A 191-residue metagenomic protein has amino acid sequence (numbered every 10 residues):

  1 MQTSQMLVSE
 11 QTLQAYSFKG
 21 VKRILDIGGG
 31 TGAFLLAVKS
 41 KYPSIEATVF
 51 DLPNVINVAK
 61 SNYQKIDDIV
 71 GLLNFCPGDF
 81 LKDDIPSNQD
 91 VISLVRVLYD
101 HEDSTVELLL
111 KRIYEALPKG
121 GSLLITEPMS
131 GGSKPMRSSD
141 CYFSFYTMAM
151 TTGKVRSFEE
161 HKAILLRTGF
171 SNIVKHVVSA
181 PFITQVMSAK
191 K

Functional and structural regions predicted by a protein language model:
M1-Y16: Class I SAM-dependent methyltransferase Rossmann-like catalytic core, especially the SAM/SAH-binding loop
Q14, F18-K191: Alpha-helical subdomain
